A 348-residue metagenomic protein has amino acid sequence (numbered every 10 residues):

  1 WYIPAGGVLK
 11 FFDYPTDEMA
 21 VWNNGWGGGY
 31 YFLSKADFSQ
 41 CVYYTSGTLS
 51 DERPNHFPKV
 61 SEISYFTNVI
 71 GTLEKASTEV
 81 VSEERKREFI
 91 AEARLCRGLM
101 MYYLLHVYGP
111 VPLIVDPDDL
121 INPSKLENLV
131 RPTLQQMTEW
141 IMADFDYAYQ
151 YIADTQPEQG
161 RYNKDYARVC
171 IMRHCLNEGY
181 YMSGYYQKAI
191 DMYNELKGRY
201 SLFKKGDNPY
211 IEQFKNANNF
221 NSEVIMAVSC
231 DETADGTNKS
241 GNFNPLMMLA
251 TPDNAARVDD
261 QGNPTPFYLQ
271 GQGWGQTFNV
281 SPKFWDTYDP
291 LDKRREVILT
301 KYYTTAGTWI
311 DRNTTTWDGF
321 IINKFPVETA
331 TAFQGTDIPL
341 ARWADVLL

Functional and structural regions predicted by a protein language model:
W1-Y31, V111, V115, T138 (+2 more regions): An aromatic- and glycine-enriched ligand-binding surface/loop that stacks and positions planar moieties
W26-Y108, P132-E139, F145-Q159, F325-W343: Conserved, well-structured interaction surfaces
F32-Q40, Y44, Q276-W343: Flexible, polar/acidic helix-loop-strand segments at domain edges
S61, L129-M142, T305-D318: An acidic intrinsically disordered interaction segment
K75, D119-P132: Substrate-binding clefts and substrate-entry loops adjacent to catalytic sites of polymer-processing enzymes acting on
A76, V80, V111, L120 (+2 more regions): Alpha-solenoid repeat scaffolds
C170, V346-L348: Active-site-proximal alpha-helical segments within enzyme catalytic domains
